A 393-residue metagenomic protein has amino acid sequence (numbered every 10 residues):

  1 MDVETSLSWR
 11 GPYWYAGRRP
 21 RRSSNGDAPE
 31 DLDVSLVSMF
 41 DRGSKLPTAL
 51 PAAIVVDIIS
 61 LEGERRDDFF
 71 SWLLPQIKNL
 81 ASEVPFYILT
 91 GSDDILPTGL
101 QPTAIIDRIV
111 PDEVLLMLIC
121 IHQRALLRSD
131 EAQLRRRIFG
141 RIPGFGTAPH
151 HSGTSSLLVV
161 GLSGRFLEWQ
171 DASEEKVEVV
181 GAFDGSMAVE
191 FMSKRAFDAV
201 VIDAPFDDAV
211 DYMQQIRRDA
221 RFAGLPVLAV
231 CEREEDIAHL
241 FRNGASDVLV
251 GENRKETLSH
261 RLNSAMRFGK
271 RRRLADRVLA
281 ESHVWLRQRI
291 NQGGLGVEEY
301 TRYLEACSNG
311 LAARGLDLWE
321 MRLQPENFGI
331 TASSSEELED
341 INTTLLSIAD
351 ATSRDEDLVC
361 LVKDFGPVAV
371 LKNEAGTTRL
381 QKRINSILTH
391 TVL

Functional and structural regions predicted by a protein language model:
M1-S35, F40, S44-A52, P75-S82 (+3 more regions): Non-catalytic signal-transmission and effector/linker regions of two-component phosphorelay proteins
V34-A53, L61-E62, F183-A199: Acidic, metal-coordinating helix/loop segments flanking the phosphotransfer/catalytic sites of two-component signaling
G63-S82, V210-A223: Short amphipathic alpha-helix used as the core "switch/output" element in two-component signaling
R66-W72, G91-I105, D211, E232-V248: Alpha4 helix (beta4-alpha4-beta5 surface) of REC/receiver domains from two-component response regulators
Q101-P102, E113-P143, T257-R272, V278 (+1 more regions): Receiver (REC) domain switch/output surface
S163, E298, R302, A313-E336 (+2 more regions): Catalytic-site or vestigial catalytic-site microsegments of nucleotide-handling domains
I290-D317, S347-A351: Short regulatory alpha-helical coupling segments that immediately precede and/or link into cyclic nucleotide signaling
N327-G329, N342-T377: Conserved helix-loop-beta segment at the catalytic/binding core of cyclic-nucleotide signaling proteins
